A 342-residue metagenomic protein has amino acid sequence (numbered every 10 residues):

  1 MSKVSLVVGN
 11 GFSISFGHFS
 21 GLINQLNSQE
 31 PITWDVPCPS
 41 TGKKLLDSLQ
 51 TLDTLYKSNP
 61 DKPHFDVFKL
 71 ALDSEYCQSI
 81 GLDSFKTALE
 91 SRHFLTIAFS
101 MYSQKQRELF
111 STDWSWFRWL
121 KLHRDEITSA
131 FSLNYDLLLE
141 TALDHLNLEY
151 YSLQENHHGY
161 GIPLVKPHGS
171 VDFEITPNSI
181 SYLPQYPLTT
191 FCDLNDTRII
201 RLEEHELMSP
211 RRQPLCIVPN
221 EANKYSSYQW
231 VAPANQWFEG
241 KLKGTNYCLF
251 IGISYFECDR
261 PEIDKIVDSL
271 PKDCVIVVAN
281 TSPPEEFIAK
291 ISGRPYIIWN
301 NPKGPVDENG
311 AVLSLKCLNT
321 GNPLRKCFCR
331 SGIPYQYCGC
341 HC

Functional and structural regions predicted by a protein language model:
M1-F16, A232-G321: SIR2/sirtuin-family catalytic core signature
M1-T128, D136: Gly/serine-rich nucleotide phosphate-binding loop at the start of the catalytic core of nucleotide/ADP-ribose-handling
S15-S20, L139-D144, T176-S179, D259-D264 (+2 more regions): A short acidic (Asp/Glu
F19-Q29, D144-E149, K265-I266, C342: Short secondary-structure boundary/capping segments
S40-D83, K121-A222: Extended, H/D-rich, highly charged conserved domains that either
F110-W114, E149, N223-G240: A Trp-anchored, charged/polar loop motif used as the substrate-binding/catalytic surface of acyl/ester-handling
S170, G332-Y335, H341-C342: Cys/His-rich metal-chelating microdomains
G321-Q336: Short Cys/His-rich zinc-binding micro-motifs
